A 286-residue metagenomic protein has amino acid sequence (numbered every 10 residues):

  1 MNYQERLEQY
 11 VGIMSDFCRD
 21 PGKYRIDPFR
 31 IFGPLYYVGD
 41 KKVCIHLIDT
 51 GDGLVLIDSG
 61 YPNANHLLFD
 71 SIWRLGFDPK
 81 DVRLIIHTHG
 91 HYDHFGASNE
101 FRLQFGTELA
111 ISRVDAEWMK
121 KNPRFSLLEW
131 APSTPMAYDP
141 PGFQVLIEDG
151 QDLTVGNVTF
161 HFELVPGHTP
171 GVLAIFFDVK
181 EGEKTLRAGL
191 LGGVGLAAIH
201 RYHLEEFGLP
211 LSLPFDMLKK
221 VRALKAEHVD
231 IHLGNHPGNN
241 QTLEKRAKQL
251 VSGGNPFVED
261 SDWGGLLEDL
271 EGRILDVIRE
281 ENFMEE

Functional and structural regions predicted by a protein language model:
M1-I13: N-terminal non-globular leader segments, chiefly Sec-dependent signal peptides
Q4, V258-E286: C-terminal regulatory/interaction regions
V11-D16, Y24-R25, R30-F32, D81 (+3 more regions): Metallo-beta-lactamase
P21-L75, P79, A174-L196: Conserved beta-strand hairpin/beta-sheet module of binuclear metal-dependent hydrolase folds, prominently
P34, I48, D58, L68 (+7 more regions): Divalent metal-coordination and catalytic microenvironments
L35, N63-H66, W73-D152, V251-S252 (+2 more regions): Active-site HxH/HxHxD metal-binding segment of metal-dependent hydrolases
D40-K41, S59-G60, T88-G90, S112-V114 (+2 more regions): Active-site-proximal beta-strand/loop segments in catalytic clefts of secreted hydrolases
L54, Y61-N63, F143, D152-T154 (+3 more regions): Metallo-beta-lactamase
